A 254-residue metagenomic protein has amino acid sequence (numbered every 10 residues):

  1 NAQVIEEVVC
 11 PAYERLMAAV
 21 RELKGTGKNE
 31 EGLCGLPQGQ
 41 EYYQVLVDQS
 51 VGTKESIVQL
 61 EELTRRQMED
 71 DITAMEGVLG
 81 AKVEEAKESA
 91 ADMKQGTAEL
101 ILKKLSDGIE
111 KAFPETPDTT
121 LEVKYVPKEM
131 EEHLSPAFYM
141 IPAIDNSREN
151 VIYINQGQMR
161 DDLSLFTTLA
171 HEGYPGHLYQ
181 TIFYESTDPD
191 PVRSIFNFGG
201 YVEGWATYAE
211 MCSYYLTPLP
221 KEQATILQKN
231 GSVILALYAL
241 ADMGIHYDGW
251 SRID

Functional and structural regions predicted by a protein language model:
N1-D254: N-terminal maturation segment of proteins
